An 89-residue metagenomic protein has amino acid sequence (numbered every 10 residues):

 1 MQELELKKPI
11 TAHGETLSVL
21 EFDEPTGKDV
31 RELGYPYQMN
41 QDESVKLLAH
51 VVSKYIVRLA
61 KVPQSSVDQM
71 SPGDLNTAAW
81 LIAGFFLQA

Functional and structural regions predicted by a protein language model:
M1-A89: Short, surface-exposed, charged amphipathic helix/loop patches that serve as local interaction elements
